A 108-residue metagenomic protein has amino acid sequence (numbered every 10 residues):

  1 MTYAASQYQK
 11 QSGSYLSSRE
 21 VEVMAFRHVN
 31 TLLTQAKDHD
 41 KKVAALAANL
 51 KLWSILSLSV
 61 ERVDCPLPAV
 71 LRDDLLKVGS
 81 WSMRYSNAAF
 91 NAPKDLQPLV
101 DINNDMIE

Functional and structural regions predicted by a protein language model:
M1-S54, L58-D64, D73-E108: N-terminal intrinsically disordered, cationic/polar leader segments that include organellar targeting peptides
